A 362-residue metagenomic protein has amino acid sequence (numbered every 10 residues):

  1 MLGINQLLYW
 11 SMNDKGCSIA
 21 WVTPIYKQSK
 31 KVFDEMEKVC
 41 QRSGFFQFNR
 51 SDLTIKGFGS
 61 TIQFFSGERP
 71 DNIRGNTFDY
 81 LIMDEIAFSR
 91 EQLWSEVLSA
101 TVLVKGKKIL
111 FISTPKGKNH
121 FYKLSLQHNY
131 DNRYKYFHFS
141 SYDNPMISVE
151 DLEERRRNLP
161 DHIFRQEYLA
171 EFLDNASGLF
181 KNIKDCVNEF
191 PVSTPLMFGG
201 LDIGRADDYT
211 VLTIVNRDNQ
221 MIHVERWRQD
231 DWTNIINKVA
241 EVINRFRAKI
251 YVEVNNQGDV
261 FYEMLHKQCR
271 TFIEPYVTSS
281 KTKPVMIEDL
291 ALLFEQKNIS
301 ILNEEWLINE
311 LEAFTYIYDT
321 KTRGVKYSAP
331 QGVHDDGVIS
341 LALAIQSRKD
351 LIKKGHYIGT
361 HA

Functional and structural regions predicted by a protein language model:
M1-D14: Walker A/P-loop NTP-binding motif
C17-S29: Conserved RecA-like ASCE P-loop NTPase motor core of nucleic-acid helicases/translocases
K27-D79: Inter-Walker segment of RecA-like/P-loop motor cores
D84-I86: Walker B catalytic acidic pair
F88-L159, H266, F272-P275: ASCE P-loop NTPase helicase motor core
Y142-L201: ATPase catalytic-site recognition across NTP-hydrolyzing enzymes
N216-T322: Mg2+-dependent endonuclease catalytic cores in nucleic-acid-processing enzymes, primarily RNase H-like
E225, A342-A362: Acidic two-metal-ion nuclease catalytic site recognized across multiple nuclease folds, prominently DnaQ/RNase D-T
